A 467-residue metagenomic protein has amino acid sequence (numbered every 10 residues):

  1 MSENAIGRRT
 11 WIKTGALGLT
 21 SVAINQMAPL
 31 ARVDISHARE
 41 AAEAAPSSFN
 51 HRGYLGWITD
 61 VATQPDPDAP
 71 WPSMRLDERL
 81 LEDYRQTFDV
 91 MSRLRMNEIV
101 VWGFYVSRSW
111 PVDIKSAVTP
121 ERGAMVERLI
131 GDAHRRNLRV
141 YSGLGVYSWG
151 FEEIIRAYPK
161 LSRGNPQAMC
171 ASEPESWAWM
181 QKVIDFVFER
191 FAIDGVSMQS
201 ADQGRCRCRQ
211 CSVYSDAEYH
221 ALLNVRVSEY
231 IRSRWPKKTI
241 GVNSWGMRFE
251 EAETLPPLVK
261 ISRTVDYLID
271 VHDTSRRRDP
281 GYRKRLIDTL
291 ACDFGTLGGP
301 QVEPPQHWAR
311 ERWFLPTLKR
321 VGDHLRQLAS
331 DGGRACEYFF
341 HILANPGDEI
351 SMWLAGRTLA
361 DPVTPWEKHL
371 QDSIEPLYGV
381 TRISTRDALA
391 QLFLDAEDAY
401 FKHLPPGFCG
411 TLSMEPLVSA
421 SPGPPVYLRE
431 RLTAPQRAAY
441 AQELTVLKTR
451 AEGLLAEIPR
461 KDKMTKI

Functional and structural regions predicted by a protein language model:
N4, T10-R32: N-terminal export signals
R39-A178, K182-I193, A291-T317, L325-R326: Feature activates predominantly on carbohydrate-active enzymes
A42-S47, L80, Y84, A178 (+2 more regions): Substrate-binding groove of N-acetylhexosamine-processing glycoside hydrolases
Y105-S107, L144-S148, D202-G204, S244-R248 (+2 more regions): Active-site-proximal loop/turn and secondary-structure-junction residues that shape catalytic pockets, frequently
R108-P111, G150-E152, C206-C208, E250-A252 (+1 more regions): Extracytoplasmic/secreted cell-surface and envelope-processing proteins
Q181-V213: Active-site groove signature of glycoside hydrolases
